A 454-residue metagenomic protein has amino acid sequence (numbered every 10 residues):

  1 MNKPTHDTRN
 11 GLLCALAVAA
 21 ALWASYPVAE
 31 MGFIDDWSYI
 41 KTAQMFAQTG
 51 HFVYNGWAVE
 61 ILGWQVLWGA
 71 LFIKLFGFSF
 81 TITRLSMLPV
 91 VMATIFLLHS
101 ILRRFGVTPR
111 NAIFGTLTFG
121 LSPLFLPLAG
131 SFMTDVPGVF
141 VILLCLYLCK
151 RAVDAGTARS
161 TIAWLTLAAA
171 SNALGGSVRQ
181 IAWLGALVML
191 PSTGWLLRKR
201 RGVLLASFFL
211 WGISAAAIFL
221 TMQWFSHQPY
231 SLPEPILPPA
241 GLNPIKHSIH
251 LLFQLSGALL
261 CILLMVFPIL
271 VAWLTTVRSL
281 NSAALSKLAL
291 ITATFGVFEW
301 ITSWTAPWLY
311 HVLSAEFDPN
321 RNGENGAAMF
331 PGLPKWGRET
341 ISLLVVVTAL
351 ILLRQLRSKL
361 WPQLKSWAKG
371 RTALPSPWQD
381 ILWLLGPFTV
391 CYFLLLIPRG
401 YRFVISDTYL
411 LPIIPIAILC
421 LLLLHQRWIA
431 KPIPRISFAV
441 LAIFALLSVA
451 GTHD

Functional and structural regions predicted by a protein language model:
A15-V18, S282-N322, L364-R399: Transmembrane alpha-helix segments characteristic of polytopic inner-membrane glycan-assembly/cell-envelope
A24-I34, Q48-L88: Membrane-proximal lumenal/periplasmic loop motifs of glycosylation machinery
F33-I34, P127-G138, V178-I181, S406-D407: Short acidic/glycine- and proline-prone juxtamembrane loop motifs at membrane-interface regions of multi-pass membrane
L85-G106, L121, L144-L148: Transmembrane-helix motifs of polytopic, lipid-linked glycan transferases
R103-P109, C145-W164, T193-K199, H425: Membrane-interface transmembrane helices that cradle and orient dolichyl/undecaprenyl
G115-L117, T161-R179, A186-P191, W211-A217 (+1 more regions): Membrane-interface alpha helices of multi-pass inner-membrane proteins
P191, W195-G326: Membrane-lumen/periplasm interface segments of specific transmembrane helices in polyprenyl phosphate-linked
G212-I213, K287-F295, R338-L350, R354-T389 (+1 more regions): Signature aromatic-anchored transmembrane alpha helix within multi-pass, membrane-resident enzymes that catalyze glycan
